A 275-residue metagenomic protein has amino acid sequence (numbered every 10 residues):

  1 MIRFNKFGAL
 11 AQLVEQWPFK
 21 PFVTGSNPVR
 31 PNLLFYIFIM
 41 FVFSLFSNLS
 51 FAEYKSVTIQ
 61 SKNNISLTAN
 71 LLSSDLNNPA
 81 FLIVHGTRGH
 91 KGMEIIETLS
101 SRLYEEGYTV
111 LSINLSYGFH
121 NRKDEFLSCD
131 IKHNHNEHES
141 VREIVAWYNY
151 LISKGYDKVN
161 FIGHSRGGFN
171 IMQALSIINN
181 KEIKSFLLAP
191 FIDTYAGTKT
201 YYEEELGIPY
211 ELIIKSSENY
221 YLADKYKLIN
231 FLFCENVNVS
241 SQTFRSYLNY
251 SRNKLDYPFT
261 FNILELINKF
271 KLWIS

Functional and structural regions predicted by a protein language model:
F51-S74: N-terminal cap/lid segment of alpha/beta-hydrolase-fold proteins
D75-S116: Short, surface-exposed "cap/lid" segments of acyl-processing enzymes
S116-H135: Cap/lid segment of the alpha/beta-hydrolase catalytic domain
I131-K154: Alpha/beta-hydrolase active-site loop
N160, K184-F186: Residue in the alpha/beta-hydrolase core beta-strand immediately N-terminal to the catalytic nucleophile
I162-G167, I171: Gly/Ala-rich beta-loop-alpha elbow adjacent to hydrolase catalytic centers
F186-A196: Active-site nucleophile loop of the alpha/beta-hydrolase fold
N219-S275: Serine-hydrolase catalytic core
